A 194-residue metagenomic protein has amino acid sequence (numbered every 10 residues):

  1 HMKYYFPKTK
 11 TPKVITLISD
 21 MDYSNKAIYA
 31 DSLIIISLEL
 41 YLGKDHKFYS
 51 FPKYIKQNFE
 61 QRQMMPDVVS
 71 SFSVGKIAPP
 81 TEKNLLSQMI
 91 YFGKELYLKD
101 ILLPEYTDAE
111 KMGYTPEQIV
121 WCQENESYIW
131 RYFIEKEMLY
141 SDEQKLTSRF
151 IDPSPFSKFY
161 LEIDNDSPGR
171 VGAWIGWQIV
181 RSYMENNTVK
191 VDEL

Functional and structural regions predicted by a protein language model:
H1-I119: Acidic/His-rich structured neighborhood in mature extracellular/periplasmic domains
A27-I34, Y128-F133, Y160-S167: Short, charged low-complexity intrinsically disordered segments located at boundaries of structured domains
F51, I77, T81, L85 (+5 more regions): A near-ubiquitous, low-amplitude feature marking generic local secondary-structure context
L85-G93, V120-E124, D166, R170 (+1 more regions): Soluble non-cytosolic domains of exported or imported proteins
E95, K99, W130, W177-V180 (+1 more regions): Extracytoplasmic/secreted envelope proteins and their assembly/folding machinery, especially bacterial periplasmic
L96-F159: Acidic/His/Gly-enriched intrinsically disordered linker/tail segments that often contain short helix/coil "MoRF-like"
Y140-L194: C-terminal soluble interaction/assembly domains
